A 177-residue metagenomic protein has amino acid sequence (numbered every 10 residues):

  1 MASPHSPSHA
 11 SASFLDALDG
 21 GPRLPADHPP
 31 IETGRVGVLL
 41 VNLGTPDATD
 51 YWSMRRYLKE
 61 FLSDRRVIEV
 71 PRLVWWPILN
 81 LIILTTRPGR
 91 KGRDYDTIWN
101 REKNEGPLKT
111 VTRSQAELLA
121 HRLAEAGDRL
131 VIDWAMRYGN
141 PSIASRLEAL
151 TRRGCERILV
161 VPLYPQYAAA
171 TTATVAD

Functional and structural regions predicted by a protein language model:
A2-D177: Active-site-proximal alpha-helix that buttresses catalytic centers in soluble enzyme cores
